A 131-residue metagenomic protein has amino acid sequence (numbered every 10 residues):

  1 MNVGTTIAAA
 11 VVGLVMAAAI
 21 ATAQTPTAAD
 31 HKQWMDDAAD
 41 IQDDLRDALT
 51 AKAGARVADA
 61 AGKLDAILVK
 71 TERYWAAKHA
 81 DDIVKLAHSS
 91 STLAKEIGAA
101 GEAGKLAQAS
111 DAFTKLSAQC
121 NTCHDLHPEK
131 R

Functional and structural regions predicted by a protein language model:
M1-I7: Positively charged n-region of N-terminal signal peptides that target proteins for export
A8-A18: Bacterial N-terminal signal peptides
T22-A58: Immediate post-signal-peptide N-terminus of mature secreted/exported proteins
R46-A58, S91-T114: Amphipathic, charged alpha-helical scaffolds that flank and support histidine-based chemistry in signaling
I67-L86: Short, solvent-exposed, charged loop/turn and helix-capping segments that join or cap alpha-helices on peripheral
G104, L126-R131: Inter-heme linker and motif-flanking segments adjacent to c-type heme-binding CXXCH motifs in c-type cytochromes
L116-H127: The canonical Cys-X-X-Cys-His
